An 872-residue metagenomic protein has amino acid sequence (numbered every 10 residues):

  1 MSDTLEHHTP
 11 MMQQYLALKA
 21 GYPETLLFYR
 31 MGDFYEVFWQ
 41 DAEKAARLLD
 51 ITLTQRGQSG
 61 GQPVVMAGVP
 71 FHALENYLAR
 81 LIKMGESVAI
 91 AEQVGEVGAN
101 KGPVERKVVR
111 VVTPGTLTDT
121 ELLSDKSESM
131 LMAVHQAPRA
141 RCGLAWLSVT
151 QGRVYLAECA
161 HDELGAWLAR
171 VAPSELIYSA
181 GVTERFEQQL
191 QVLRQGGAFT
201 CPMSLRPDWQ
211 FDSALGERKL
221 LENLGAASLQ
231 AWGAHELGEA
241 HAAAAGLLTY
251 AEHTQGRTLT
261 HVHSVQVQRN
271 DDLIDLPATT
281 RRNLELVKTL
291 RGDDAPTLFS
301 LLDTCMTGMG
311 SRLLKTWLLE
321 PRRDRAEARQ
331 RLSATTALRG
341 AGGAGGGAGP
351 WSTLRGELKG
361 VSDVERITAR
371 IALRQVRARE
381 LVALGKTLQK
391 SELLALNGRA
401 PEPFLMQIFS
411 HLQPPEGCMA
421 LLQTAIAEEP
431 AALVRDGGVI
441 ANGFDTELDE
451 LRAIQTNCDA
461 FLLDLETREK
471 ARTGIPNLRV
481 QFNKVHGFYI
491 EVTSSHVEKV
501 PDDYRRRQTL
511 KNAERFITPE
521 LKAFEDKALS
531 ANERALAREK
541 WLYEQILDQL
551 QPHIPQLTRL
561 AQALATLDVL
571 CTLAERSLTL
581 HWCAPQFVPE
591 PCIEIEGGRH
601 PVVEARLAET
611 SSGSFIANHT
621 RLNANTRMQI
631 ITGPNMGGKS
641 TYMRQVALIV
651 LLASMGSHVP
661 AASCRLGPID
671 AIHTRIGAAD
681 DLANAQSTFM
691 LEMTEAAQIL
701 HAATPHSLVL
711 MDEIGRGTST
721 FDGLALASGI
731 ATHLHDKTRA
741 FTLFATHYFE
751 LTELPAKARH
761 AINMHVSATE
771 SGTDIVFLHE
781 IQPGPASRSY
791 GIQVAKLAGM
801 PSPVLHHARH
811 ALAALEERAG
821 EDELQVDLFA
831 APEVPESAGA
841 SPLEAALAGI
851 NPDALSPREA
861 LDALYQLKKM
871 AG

Functional and structural regions predicted by a protein language model:
M1-R339, G343-G347, S352, G356-A372 (+3 more regions): Charged catalytic and DNA/RNA-contacting regions of genome-maintenance and nucleic-acid-processing enzymes
L5, Q13-A17, E24, L547 (+5 more regions): Conserved phosphate-binding elements of NTP-dependent enzyme cores
W39-A42, L237, M306, S311-W317 (+4 more regions): ATPase nucleotide-binding head domains, primarily ABC-like/P-loop NTPase cores
A89-A91, P114-L123, T258, P401 (+5 more regions): Active-site phosphate-binding and catalytic loops of NTP-dependent enzymes
L373, R377, T387-K390, N442-G443 (+2 more regions): Charged, surface-exposed helical/loop "interaction arms" that form contiguous linear patches used for dimerization
T446-T456, A460-F461, P835-Q866, M870: C-terminal accessory/binding modules appended to enzymatic or scaffolding proteins
L510, E514-D548: Extended, charged coiled-coil "arm/hinge" scaffolds of SMC/Rad50-like chromosome-maintenance ATPases and other large
